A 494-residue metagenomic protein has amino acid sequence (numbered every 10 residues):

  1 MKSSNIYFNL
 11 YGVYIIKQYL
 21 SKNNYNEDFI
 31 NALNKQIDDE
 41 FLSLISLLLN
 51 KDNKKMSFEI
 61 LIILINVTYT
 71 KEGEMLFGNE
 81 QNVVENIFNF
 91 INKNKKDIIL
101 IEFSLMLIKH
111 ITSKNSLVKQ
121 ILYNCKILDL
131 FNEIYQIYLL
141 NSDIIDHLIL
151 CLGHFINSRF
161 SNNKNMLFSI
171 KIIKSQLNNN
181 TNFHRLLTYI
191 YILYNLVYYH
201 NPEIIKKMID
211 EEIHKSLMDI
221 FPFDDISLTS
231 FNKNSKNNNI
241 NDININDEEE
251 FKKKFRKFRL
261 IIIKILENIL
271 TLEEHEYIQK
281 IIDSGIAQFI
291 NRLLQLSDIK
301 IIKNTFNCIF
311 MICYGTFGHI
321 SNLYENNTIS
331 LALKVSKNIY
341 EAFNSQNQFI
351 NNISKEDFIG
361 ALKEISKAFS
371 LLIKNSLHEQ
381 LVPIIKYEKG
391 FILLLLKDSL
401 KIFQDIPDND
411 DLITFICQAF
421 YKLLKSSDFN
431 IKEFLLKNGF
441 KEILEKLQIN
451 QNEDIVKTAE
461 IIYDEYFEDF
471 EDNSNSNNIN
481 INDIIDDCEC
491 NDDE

Functional and structural regions predicted by a protein language model:
M1, F41-S46, N86-I91, L130-Y135 (+7 more regions): Buried hydrophobic core positions in alpha-solenoid tandem helical repeats
K2-S4, N50-D52, K93-D97, S113 (+11 more regions): Short coil turns that connect the paired helices of HEAT/ARM alpha-solenoid repeats
K2-S43, K54-E59, N66-E85, I101 (+7 more regions): Elongated alpha-helical scaffolds that mediate protein-protein interactions in large eukaryotic proteins, primarily
F8, K55-M56, L100, I144 (+9 more regions): Positions within the helices of HEAT/ARM-like alpha-solenoid repeats
L10-E27, F58-E72, E102-S116, D146-F160 (+6 more regions): Alpha-helical solenoid repeat architecture
S142, N162-M166, S175-Q176, T181-F183 (+2 more regions): Extended alpha-solenoid helical-repeat scaffolds
D224-K236, N241-R256, I339-D357, S399-P407: Acidic, Ser/Thr- and Gly/Pro-rich intrinsically disordered linkers and low-complexity segments that flank or connect
A287, I299, G315-E325, I329 (+1 more regions): Alpha-solenoid helical-repeat scaffold
